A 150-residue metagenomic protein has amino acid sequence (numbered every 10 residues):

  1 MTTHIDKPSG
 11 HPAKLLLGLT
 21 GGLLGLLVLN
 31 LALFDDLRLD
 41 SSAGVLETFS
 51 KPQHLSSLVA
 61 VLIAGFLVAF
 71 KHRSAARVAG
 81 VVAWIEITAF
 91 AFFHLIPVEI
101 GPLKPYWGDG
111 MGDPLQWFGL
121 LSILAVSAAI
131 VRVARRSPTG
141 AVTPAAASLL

Functional and structural regions predicted by a protein language model:
M1-L27, F70, A129-P138, L150: Cytosolic juxtamembrane helix and N-cap/initiation of the first transmembrane helix
L17-L24, L58, G80-A83, I87 (+1 more regions): Residues within membrane-spanning alpha-helices of integral membrane proteins, especially the hydrophobic core/packing
L23-L33, A83-L95: Aromatic-anchored segments of alpha-helical transmembrane domains
R38-S50, A91-Q116: Interfacial non-cytosolic loop connecting adjacent transmembrane helices
S50-V59: Short hydrophobic alpha-helical membrane-embedded segments
L58-F66: Hydrophobic, membrane-inserted alpha-helices
F66-F90: Loop-to-transmembrane helix junctions at the membrane interface
K104-S137: Alpha-helical membrane-associated segments of multi-pass integral membrane proteins
